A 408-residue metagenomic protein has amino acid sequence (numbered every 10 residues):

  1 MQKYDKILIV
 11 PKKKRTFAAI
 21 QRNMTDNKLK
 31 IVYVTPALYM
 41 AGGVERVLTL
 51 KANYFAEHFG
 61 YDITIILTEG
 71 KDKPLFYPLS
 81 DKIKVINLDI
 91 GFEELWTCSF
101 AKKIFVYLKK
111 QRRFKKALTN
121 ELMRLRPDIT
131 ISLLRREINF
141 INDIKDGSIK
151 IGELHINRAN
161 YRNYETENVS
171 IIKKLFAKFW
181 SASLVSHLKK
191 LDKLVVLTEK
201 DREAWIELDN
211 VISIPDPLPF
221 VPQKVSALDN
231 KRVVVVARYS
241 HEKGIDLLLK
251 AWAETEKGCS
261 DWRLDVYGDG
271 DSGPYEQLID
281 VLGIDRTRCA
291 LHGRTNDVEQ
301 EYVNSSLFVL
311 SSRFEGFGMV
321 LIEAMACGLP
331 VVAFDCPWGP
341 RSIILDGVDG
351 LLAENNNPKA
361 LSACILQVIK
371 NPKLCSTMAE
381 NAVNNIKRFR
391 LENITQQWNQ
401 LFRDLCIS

Functional and structural regions predicted by a protein language model:
I31, I129-I131, I144-Y164: Active-site proximal beta-strand in glycosyltransferases
Y33-A41, Y54, H58-F105, A204 (+2 more regions): N-terminal strand-loop element at the rim of the active site of nucleotide-sugar-dependent glycosyltransferases
G42-L50, K231, V235-E254, G273-Q277 (+1 more regions): A conserved mid-protein helix/loop that constitutes part of the nucleotide-sugar donor-binding site
K116-M123, K173-K193: Membrane-proximal helix-turn-helix segments that form the acceptor-binding/catalytic region of lipid-linked
F140-I141, S181-V211: A short, active-site helix/loop in glycosyltransferases that binds the activated sugar's phosphate group
R294, R313: Aromatic "clamp/platform" in nucleotide-sugar-dependent glycosyltransferases that forms part of the donor/acceptor
P330-F334: Short hydrophobic beta-strand element within catalytic cores of glycosyltransferases and related nucleotide-activated
L345-G347, L351-P358, Q367-K373, K387: Conserved acidic donor-binding segment of nucleotide-sugar-dependent glycosyltransferases
